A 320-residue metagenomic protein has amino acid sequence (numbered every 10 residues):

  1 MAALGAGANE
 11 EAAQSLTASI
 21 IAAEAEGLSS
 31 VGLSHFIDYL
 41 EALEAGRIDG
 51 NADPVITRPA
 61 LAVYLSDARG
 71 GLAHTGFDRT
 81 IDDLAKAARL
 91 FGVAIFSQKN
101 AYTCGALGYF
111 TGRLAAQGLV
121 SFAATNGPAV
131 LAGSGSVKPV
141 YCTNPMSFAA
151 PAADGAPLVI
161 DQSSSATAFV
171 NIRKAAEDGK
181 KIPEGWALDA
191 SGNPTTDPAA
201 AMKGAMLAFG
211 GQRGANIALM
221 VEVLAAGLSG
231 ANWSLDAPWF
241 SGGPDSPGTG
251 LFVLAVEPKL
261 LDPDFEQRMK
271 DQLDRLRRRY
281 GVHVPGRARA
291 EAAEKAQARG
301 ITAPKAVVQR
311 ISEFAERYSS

Functional and structural regions predicted by a protein language model:
M1-S15, S29-R47, K174-A175, K181-P183 (+1 more regions): Acidic, glycine/proline-rich low-complexity segments that act as flexible tails and inter-domain linkers
G5, L228, W233-S320: Catalytic-core signal marking the mid-to-C-terminal active-site face
A8-S34, I48-P59, D245-P247, V282-P285: N-terminal glycine-rich anion-binding loops that anchor highly charged ligand groups
V31-A85: Active-site cofactor/substrate anionic-group-binding motifs, chiefly glycine- and Lys/Arg-rich phosphate-binding loops
V63-A153: A generic, well-ordered mixed alpha/beta core segment in the N-terminal half of proteins
L131-A199: Phosphate/diphosphate-binding glycine-rich loops and adjacent basic-rich segments that engage nucleotide
E177-L235: Secondary-shell segments that build the walls of catalytic and ion/ligand-binding clefts
